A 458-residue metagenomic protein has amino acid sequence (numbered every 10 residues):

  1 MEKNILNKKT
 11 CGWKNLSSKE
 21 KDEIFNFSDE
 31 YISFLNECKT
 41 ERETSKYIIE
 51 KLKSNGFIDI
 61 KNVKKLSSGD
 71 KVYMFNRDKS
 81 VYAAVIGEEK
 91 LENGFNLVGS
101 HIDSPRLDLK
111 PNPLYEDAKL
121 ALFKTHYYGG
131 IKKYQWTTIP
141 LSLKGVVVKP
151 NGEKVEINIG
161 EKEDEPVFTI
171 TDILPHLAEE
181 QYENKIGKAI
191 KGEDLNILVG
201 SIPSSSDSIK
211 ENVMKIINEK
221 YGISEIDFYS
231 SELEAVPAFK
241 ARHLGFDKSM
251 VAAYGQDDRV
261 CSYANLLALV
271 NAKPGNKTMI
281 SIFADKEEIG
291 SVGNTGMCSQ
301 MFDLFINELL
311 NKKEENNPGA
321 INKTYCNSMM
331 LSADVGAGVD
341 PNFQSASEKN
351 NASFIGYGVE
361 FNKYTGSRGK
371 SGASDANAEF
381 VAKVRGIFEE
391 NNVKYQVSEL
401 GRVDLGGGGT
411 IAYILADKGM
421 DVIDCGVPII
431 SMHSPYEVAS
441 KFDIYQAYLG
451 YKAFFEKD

Functional and structural regions predicted by a protein language model:
M1-D458: N-terminal hydrophobic/helix-forming segments and targeting peptides
